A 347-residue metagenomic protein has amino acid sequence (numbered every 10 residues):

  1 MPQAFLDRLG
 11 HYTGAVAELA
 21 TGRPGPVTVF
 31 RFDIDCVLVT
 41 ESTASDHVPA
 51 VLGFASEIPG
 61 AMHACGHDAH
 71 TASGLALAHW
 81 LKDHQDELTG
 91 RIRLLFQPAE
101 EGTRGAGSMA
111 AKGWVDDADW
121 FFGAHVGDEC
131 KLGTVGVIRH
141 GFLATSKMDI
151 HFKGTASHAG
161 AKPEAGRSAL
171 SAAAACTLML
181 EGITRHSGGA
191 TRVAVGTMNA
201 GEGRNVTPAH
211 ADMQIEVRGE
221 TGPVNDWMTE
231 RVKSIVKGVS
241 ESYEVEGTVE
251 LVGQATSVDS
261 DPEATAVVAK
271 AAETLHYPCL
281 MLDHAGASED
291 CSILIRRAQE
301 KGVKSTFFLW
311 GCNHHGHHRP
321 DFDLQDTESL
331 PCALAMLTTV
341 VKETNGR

Functional and structural regions predicted by a protein language model:
M1-H63, A76, D83, E87-L88: Acidic/His- and Gly-rich active-site-bordering loop/insert found across diverse amide/peptide-bond hydrolases
A4-L9, E100, I138-F142, L282-G286: Short Gly/Pro-enriched turn/cap motifs at secondary-structure boundaries
A15-V16, V37, A55-M62, D68-A69 (+4 more regions): Histidine/acidic-residue-rich, glycine-tolerant segments that coordinate divalent metal ions
G25, A72, R104-G105, G160 (+3 more regions): Residues that form or flank phosphate/diphosphate-binding pockets in enzymes that use nucleotide phosphates
P26-V29, I92-R93, D119-F122, K301-F307: Structural motif
V27-F30, A144-H151, A209, K304-W310: Short coil-to-beta-strand
S171-R347: Metal-dependent amide/peptide-bond hydrolase catalytic core, centered on the "pita-bread" metallohydrolase fold
